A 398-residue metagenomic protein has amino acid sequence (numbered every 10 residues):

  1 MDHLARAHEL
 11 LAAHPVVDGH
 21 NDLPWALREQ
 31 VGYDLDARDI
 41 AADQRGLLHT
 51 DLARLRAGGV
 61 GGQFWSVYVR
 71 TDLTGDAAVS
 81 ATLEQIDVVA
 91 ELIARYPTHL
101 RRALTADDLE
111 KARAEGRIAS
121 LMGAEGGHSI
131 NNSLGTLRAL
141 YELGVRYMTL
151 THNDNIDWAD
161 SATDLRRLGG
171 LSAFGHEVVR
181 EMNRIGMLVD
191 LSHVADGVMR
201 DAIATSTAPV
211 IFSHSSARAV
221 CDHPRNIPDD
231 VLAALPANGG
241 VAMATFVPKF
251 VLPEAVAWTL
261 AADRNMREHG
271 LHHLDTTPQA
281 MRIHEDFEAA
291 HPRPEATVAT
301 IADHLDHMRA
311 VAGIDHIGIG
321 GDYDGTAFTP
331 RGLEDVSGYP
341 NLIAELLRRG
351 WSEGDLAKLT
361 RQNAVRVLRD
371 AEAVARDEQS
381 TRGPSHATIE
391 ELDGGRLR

Functional and structural regions predicted by a protein language model:
M1-G169, D222-R398: N-terminal hydrophobic targeting/anchoring segments and the immediately downstream early-domain regions of hydrolases
V16-L23, V194, F212-S216: Histidine-centered catalytic micro-motifs
S133-L137, V198-A208: Distinct, well-ordered alpha-helical segments
R167-F174, D190-V198, I227: Short, contiguous, pocket-lining structural segments that sit at or immediately flank catalytic/ligand-binding sites
R167-I185, A202-F212, L342-E345: Alpha-helix-loop-beta-strand connector modules within alpha/beta enzyme cores
V178-L191, V198, V231-P236, H307: Substrate-binding cleft of carbohydrate-active enzyme catalytic domains
A219: Short beta->alpha connector loops of Rossmann-like oxidoreductase domains
